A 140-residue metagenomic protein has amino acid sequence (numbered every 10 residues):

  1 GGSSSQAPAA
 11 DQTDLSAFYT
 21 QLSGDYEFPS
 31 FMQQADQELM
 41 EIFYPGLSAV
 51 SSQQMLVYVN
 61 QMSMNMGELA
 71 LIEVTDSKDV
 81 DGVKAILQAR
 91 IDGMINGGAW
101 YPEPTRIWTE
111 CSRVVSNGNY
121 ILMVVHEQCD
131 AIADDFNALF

Functional and structural regions predicted by a protein language model:
G1-F140: Soluble, non-membrane globular domain cores that form compact, hydrophobic packing and curved binding surfaces
